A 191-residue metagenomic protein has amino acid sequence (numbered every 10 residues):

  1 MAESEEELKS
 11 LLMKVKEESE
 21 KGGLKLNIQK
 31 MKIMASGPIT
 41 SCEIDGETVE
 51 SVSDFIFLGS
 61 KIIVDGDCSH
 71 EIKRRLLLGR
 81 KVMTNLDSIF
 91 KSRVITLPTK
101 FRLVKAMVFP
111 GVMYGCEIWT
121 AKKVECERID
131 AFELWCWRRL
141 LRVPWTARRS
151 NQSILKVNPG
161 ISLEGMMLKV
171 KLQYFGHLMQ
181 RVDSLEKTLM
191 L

Functional and structural regions predicted by a protein language model:
M1-L191: Short linear motifs embedded in intrinsically disordered, charge-biased segments
